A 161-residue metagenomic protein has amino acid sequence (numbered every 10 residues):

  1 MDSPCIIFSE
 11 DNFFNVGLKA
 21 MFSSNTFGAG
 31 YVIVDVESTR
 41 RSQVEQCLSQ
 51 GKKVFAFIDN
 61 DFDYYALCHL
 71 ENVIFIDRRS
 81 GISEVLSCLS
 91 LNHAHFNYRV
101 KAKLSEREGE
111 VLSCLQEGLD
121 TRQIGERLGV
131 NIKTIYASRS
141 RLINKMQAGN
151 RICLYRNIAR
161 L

Functional and structural regions predicted by a protein language model:
M1-F96: N-terminal regulatory/sensing modules of transcriptional regulators
A94-T134: Helix-turn-helix DNA-binding segment
S138, L142-I143: DNA major-groove recognition helices of helix-turn-helix
N144-L161: Basic, Lys/Arg-enriched C-terminal extension of HTH/homeodomain DNA-binding domains
